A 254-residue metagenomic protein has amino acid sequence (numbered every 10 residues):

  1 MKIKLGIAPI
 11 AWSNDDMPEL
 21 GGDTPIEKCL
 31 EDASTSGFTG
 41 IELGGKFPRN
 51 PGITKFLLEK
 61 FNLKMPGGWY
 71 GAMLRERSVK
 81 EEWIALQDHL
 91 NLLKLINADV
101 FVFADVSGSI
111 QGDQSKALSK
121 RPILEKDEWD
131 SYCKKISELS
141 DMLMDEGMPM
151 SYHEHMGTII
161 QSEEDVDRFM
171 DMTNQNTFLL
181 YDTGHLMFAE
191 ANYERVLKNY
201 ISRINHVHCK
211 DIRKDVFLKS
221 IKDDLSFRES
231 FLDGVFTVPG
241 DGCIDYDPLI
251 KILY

Functional and structural regions predicted by a protein language model:
M1-K2, L30-T35, P48-G67, I84-A98 (+4 more regions): Acidic (Asp/Glu)-rich catalytic clusters
K2-P9, G40, N62-W69, D99-V102 (+3 more regions): Structural preference for beta-strand elements that scaffold enzyme active sites
I7, A33, I41, L58 (+5 more regions): Conserved, mostly hydrophobic/aromatic
A11-P25, G44, A72-W83, R121-W129 (+1 more regions): Active-site mouth loops of central-metabolism enzymes
A11-S13, G45-F47, G71-L74, D105-S109 (+3 more regions): Active-site-proximal loop/turn and secondary-structure-junction residues that shape catalytic pockets, frequently
L20-T24, G108-L118, V216-E229: Short, flexible, mixed-charge acidic loops at enzyme active sites
I41, K134-T237, C243: Acidic/histidine-rich catalytic cores of soluble enzymes
V79-F178: Active-site acidic/histidine proton-transfer and metal-coordination neighborhood in alpha/beta enzyme cores
